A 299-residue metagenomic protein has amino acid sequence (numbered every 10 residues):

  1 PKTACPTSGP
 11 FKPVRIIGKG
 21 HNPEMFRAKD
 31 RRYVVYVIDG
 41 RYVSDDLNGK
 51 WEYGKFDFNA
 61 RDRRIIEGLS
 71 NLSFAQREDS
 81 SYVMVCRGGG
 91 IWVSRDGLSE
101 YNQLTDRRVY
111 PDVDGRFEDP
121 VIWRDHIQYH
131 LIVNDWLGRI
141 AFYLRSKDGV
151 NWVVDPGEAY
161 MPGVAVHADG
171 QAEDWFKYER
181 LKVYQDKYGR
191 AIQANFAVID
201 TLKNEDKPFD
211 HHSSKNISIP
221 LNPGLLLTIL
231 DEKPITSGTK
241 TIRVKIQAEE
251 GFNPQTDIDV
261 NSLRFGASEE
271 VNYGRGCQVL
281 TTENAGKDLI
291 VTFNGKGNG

Functional and structural regions predicted by a protein language model:
P1-T228: Carbohydrate-active catalytic/glycan-binding domains of CAZyme proteins, especially the secreted or lumenal ectodomains
F74, L230-I235, G276-E283: Short amphipathic beta-strand and strand-loop transition segments with alternating hydrophobic
S99-Y101, N253-T256: Propeptides and adjacent flexible N-terminal/non-core segments of secreted, proteolytically processed extracellular
G138, Q255-V260: Short coil-to-beta strand junction motifs in C2/discoidin
G224-K245: Boundary/junction segments of secreted and surface-exposed precursor proteins
I246-P254: Short amphipathic, basic-aromatic surface patches that mediate peripheral association with negatively charged
V271-G299: Structured beta-strand segments within beta-sheet-rich domains
